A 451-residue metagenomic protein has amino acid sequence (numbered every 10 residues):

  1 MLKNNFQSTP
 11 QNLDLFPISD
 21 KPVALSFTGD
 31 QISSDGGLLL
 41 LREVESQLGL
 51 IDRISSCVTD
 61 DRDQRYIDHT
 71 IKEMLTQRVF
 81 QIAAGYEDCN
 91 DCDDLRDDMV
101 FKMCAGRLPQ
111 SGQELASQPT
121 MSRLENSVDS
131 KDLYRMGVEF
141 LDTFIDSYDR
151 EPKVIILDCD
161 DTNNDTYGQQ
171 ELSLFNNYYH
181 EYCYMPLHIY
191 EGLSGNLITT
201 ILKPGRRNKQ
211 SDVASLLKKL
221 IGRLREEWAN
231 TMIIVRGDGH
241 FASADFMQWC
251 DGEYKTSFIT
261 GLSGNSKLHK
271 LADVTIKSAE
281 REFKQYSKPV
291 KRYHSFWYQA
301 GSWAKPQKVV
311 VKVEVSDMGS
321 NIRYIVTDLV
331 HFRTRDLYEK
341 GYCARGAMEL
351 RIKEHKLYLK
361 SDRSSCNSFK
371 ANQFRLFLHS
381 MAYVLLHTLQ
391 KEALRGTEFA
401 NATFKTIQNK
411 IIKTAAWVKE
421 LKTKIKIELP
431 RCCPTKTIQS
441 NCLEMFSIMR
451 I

Functional and structural regions predicted by a protein language model:
M1-E181, P186-N208, A214-E227, G252 (+3 more regions): Dynamic "connector" segments at or just before major functional cores
L2, T9-V23, F27, S257-K360 (+2 more regions): An anionic, glycine-rich sequence signature occurring as long contiguous blocks
V44, R333-F374, L378, A382-Q390: Short amphipathic alpha-helical "interface-anchor" segments enriched in bulky aromatics
F80-A83, L95-D98, S127, L220-R223 (+11 more regions): Generic, well-ordered alpha-helical scaffold segments in large soluble proteins
L95, D160, Y190, T200 (+4 more regions): Generic beta-strand/beta-sheet core signal
K209-K267: Domain-level cores of phosphate- or acyl-group-handling catalytic modules
Y358-S361, K370-A371, R395-I412, E428-P430: A glycine-rich phosphate-binding loop feature that marks nucleotide/adenosyl-phosphate handling sites
